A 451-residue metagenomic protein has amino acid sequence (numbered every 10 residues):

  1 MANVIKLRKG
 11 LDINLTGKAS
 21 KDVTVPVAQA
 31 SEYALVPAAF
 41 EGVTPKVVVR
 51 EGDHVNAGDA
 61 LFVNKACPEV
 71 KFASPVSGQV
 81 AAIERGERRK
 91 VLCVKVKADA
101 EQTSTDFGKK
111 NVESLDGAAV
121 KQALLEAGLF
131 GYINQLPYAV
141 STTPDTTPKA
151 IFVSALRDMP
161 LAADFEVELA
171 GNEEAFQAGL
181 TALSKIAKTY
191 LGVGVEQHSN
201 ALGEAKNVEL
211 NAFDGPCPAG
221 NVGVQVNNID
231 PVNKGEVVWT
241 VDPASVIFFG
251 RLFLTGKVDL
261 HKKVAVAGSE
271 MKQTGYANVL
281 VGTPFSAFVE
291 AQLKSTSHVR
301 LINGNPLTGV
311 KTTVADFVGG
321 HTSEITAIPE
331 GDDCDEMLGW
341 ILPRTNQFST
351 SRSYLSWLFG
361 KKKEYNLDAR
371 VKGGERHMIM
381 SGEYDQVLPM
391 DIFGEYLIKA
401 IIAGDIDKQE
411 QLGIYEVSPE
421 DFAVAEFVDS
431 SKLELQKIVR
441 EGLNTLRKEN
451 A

Functional and structural regions predicted by a protein language model:
M1-L15, A81, G86, V94 (+1 more regions): Mobile cofactor-carrier "swinging-arm" domains
M1-V48, V63, F213: N-terminal, Lys/Arg-enriched amphipathic/low-complexity engagement segments that precede the first folded domain
V43, V49, A66-E69, Q273: Short, solvent-exposed loop/turn positions at domain surfaces that link secondary-structure elements or cap domain
V49-V63, A82: Short, well-structured beta-strand-loop connectors
E69-S77: Short coil-to-beta-strand transition motifs
V70, E84-A451: Buried, small/hydrophobic-residue-enriched core segments of structured protein domains
